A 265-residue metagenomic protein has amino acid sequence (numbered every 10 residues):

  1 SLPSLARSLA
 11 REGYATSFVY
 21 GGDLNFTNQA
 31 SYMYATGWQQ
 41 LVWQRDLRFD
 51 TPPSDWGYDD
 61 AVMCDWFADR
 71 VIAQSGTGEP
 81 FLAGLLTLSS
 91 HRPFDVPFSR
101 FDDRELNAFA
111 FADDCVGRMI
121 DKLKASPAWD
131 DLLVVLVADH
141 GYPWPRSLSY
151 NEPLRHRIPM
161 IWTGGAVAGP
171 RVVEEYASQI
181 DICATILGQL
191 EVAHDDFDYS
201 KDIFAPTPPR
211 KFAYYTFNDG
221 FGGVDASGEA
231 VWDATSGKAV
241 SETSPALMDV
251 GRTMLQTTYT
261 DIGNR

Functional and structural regions predicted by a protein language model:
S1-R265: Solvent-exposed soluble domains appended to multi-pass membrane proteins
